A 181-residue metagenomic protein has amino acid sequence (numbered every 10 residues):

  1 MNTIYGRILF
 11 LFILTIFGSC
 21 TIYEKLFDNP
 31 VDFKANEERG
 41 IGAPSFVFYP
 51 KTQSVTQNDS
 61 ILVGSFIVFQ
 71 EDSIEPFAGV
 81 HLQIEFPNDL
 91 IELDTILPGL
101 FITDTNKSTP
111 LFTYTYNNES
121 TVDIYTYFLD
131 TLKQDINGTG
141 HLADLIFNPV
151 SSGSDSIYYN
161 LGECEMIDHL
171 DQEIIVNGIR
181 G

Functional and structural regions predicted by a protein language model:
M1-G18: Sec-dependent bacterial lipoprotein signal peptides
C20-G181: Acidic, low-complexity intrinsically disordered segments
